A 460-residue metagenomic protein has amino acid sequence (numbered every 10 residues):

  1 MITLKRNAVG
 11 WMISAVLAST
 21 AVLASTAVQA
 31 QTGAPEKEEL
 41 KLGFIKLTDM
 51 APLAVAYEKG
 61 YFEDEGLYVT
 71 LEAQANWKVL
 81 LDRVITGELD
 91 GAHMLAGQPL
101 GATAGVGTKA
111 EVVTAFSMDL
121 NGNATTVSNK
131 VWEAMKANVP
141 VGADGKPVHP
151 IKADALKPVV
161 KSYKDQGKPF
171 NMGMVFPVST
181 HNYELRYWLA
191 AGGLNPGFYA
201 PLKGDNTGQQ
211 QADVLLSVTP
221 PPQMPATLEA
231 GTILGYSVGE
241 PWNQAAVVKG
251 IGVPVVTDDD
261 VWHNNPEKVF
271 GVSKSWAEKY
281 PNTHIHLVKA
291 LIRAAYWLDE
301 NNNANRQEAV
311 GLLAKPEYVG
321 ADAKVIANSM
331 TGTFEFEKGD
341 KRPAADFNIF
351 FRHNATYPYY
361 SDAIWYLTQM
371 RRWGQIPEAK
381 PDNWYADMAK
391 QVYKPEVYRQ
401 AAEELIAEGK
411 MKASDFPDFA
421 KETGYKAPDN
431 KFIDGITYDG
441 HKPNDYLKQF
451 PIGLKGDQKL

Functional and structural regions predicted by a protein language model:
I2-A15: Bacterial N-terminal signal peptides that target proteins for export
S19, S25-A27: N-terminal signal peptide c-region/cleavage motif recognized by signal peptidases
Q31-Q211, L215-S217, P225-A230, L234-N264: Short, glycine-/small- and polar/acidic-enriched structural segments that line small-molecule recognition paths
L47, Q74-K78, H93, V175-T180 (+4 more regions): Soluble non-cytosolic domains of exported or imported proteins
T125-T126, V269-V272, W276-E278: Short glycine- and hydrophobic/aromatic-rich loop-to-beta-strand nucleating segment in the catalytic cores
T219, V247-G250, G271-V272, R293: C-terminal or late-domain output modules
E278-E396: Secondary-structure end/capping motifs
I364-L460: Conserved C-terminal helix/tail region of periplasmic/extracytoplasmic solute-binding proteins
